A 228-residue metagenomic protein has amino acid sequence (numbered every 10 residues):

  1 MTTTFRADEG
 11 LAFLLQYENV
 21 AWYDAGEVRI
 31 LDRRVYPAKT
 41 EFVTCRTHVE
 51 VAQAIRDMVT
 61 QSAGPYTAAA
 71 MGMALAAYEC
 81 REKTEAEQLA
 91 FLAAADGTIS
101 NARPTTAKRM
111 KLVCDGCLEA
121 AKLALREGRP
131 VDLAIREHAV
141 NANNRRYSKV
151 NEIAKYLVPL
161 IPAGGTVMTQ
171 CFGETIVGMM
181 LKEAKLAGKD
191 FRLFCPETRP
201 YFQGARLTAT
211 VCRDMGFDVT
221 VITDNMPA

Functional and structural regions predicted by a protein language model:
L11-E127, D132: Long amphipathic alpha-helical segments
Y17, D24-G26, Q61, A163-G165 (+2 more regions): Short coil/turn connectors at secondary-structure junctions
D32-R34, T47, A69, Q170-G173 (+2 more regions): Fold-independent oxyanion-binding glycine-rich loops and adjacent beta-strand/coil segments at enzyme active sites
R34-A38, V43, T208-A209, R213-A228: Glycine-rich oxoanion-binding loops at beta->alpha junctions
A69-A77, C117, L157, I176-A184 (+1 more regions): Buried hydrophobic packing segments
I135-F172, I176: Active-site pocket-lining segments that scaffold enzyme catalytic pockets across diverse folds
S148-K155, V177, Q203, T220-M226: Active-site glycine-rich loop that binds ribose-phosphate moieties when present
Q170-V221: Glycine-rich phosphate/diphosphate-binding loop of Rossmann-like nucleotide-binding domains
